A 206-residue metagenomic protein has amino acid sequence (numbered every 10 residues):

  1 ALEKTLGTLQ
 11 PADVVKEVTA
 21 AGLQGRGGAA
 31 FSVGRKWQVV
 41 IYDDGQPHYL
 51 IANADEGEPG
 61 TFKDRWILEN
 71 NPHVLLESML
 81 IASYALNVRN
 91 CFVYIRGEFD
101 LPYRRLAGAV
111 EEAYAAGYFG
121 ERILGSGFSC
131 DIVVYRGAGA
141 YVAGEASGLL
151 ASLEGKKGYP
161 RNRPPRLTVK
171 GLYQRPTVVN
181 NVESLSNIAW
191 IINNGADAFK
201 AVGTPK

Functional and structural regions predicted by a protein language model:
A1, A52-D64, L167-L172, K206: Gly-rich Lys/Arg/Thr-decorated short loops/hinges at beta-loop-alpha junctions or inter-strand turns that position
A1-A20, V88-V93, A198: Iron-sulfur (Fe-S) cluster-binding modules
G7-H48: N-terminal glycine-rich phosphate/pyrophosphate-binding loops that anchor nucleotide-derived ligands and cofactors
A12, A20, D44-Y49, F62-K63 (+5 more regions): Short coil/turn connectors at secondary-structure junctions
A21, R26-A29, V33-R35, A52-E56 (+7 more regions): Fold-independent oxyanion-binding glycine-rich loops and adjacent beta-strand/coil segments at enzyme active sites
I51-N70, L86-R89, Y94, R104: A structural-propensity feature for long, helix-poor, extended segments
P72-A85: Histidine-anchored nucleotide/phosphate-binding helix
Y103-K206: Hydrophobic alpha-helical positions that pack around
